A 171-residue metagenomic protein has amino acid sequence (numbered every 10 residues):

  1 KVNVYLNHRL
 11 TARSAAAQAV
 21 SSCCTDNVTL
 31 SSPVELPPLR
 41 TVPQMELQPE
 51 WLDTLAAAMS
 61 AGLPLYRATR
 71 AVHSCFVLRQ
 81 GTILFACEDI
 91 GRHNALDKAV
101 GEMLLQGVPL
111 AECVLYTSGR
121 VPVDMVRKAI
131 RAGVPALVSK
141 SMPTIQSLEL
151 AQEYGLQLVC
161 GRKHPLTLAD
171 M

Functional and structural regions predicted by a protein language model:
K1-R79, F85: Intrinsically disordered, low-complexity regions enriched in acidic/Ser/Thr/Pro/Gln residues
H8-S22, C87-N94, R131-S141: Short, Lys/Arg-enriched charge-dense amphipathic segments
Q18-A19, L47-E50, T54, R70-V72 (+3 more regions): Conserved active-site and cofactor/substrate-binding residues in soluble primary-metabolism enzymes
S60-S118: A mid-sequence, solvent-exposed acidic-amphipathic segment
R92-L168: Feature captures the catalytic cores and cofactor-binding loops of soluble hydro-lyases/lyases that act on carboxylate
M171: Conserved phosphate-handling catalytic cores of large alpha/beta enzymes
